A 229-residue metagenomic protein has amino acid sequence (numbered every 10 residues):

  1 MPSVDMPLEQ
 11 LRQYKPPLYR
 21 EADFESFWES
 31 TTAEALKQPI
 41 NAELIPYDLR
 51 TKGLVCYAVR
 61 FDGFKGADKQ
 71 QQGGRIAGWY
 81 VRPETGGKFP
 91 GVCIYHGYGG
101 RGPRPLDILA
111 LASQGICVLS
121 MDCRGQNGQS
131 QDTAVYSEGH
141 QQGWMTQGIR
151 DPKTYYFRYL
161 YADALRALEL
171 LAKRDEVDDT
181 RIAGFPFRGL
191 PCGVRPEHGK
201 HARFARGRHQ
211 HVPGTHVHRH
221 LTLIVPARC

Functional and structural regions predicted by a protein language model:
M1-G53: N-terminal targeting or regulatory segments adjacent to alpha/beta-hydrolase or S9 domains
T32-G87: N-terminal cap/lid segment of alpha/beta-hydrolase-fold proteins
G63, I94-Y98, C123: Glycine-rich His-Gly loop
A77-P83, G87-Y98, V118: Short beta-strand element of the alpha/beta-hydrolase
Y98-R101, Q126, H216: Active-site loop signature of alpha/beta-hydrolase-fold enzymes
P103, I108-A162: Cap/lid segment of the alpha/beta-hydrolase catalytic domain
D175-F187: Alpha/beta-hydrolase fold nucleophile elbow
C192-C229: Hydrolase active-site cap/lid region
